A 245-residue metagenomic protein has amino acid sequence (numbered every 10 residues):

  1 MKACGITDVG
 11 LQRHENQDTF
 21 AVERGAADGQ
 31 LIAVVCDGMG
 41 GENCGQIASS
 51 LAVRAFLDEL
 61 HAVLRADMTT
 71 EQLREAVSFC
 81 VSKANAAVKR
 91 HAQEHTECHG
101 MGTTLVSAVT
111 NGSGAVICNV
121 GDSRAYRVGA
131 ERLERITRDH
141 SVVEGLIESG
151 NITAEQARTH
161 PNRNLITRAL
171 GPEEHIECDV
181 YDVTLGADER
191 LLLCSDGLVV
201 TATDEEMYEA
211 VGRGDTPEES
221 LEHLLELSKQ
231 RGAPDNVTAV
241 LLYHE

Functional and structural regions predicted by a protein language model:
M1-E245: PP2C/PPM-type serine/threonine phosphatase catalytic domain
